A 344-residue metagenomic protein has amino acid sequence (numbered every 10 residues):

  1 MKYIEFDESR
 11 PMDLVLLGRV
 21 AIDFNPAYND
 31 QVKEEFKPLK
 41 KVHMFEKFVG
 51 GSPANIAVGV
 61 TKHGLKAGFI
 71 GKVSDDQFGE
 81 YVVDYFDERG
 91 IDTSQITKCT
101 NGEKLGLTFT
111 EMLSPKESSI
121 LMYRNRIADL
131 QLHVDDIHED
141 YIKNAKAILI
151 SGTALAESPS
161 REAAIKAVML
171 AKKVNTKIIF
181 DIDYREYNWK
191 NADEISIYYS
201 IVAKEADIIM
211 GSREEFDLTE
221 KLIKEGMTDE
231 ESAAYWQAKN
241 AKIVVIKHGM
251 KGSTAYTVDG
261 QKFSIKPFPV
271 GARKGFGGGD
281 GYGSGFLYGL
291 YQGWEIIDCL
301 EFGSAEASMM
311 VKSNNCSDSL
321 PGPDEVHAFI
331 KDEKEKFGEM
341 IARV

Functional and structural regions predicted by a protein language model:
M1-V15, M169, K221-V344: Conserved phosphate-binding/catalytic region of the ribokinase-like
K2-I91, G271, F337-V344: Glycine-rich phosphate/adenosyl-contacting loop at the front of the ribokinase-like
V60, S212, G279: Short, conserved phosphate/pyrophosphate- and ester-handling motifs at nucleotide-, phospho-/glycolipid
K66-I150, H327-V344: Conserved N-terminal subdomain of the carbohydrate kinase-like
D140-Y141, I201-V202, Q237: Structural alpha-helical scaffold elements that stabilize or flank donor/cofactor-binding regions in carbohydrate
A147, T153-E231, K251-G252: Conserved beta-alpha-beta core of the PfkB/ribokinase-like small-molecule kinase fold
